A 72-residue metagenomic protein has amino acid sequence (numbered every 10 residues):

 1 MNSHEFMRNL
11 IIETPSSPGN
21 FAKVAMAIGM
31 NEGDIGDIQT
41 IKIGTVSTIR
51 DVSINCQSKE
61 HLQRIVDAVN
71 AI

Functional and structural regions predicted by a protein language model:
M1-I72: A conserved regulatory-domain signal marking ACT and ACT-like small-molecule sensing domains and adjacent regulatory
